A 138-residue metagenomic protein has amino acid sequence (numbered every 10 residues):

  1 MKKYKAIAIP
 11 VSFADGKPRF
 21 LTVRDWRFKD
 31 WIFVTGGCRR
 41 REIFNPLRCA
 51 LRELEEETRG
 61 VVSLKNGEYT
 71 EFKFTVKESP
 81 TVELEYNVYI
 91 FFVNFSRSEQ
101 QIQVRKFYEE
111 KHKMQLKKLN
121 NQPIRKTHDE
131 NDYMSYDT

Functional and structural regions predicted by a protein language model:
M1-I9, F13-D15: Acidic, metal-coordinating catalytic segment for phosphate/diphosphate chemistry, firing primarily on the Nudix
K3-Y4, K73-T138: Active-site-adjacent beta-strand/loop module that shapes the phosphate/pyrophosphate-binding cleft
I7-I9, R19-L21, V88-I90: Residues embedded in well-ordered beta-strands
F13-D15, R24-F28, E83-E85, N94-F95: Short, flexible beta-strand-to-coil junctions
G16-S63: Conserved Nudix-box catalytic region and its N-terminal flanking loop in Nudix hydrolases and closely related
